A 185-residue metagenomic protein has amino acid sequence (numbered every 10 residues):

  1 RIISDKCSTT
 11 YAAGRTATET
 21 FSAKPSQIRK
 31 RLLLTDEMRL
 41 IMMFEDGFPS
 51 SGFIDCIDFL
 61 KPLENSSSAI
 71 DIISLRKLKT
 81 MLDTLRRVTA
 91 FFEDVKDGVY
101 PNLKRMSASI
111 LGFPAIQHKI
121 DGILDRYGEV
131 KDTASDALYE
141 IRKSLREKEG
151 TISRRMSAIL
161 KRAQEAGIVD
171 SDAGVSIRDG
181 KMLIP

Functional and structural regions predicted by a protein language model:
R1-L145: Conserved amphipathic alpha-helical "coupling/scaffold" segments that transmit conformational changes between domains
E140-P185: Extended, Lys/Arg-enriched charged tracts that mediate electrostatic binding to polyanionic substrates
